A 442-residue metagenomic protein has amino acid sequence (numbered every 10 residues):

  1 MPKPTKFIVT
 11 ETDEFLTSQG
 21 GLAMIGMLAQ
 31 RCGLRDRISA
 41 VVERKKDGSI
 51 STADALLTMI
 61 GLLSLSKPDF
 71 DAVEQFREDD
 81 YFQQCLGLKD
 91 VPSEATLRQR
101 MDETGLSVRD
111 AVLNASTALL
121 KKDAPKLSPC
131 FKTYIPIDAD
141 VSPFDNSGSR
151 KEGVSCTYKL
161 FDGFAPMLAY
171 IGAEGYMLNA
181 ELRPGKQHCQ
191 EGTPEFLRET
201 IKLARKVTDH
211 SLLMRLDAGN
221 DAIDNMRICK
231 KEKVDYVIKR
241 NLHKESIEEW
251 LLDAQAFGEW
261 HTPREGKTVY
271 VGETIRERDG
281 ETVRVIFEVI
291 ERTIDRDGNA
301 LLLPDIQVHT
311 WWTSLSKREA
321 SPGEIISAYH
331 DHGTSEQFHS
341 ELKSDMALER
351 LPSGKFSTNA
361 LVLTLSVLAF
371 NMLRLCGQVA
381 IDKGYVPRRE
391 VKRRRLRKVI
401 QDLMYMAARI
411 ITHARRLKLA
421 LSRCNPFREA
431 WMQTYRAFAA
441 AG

Functional and structural regions predicted by a protein language model:
M1-F7, R35-S39, F76-D80, L303-T310 (+4 more regions): Short acidic (Asp/Glu) and glycine-rich catalytic loops that position anionic groups and cofactors
M1-H188, T193-V207, Q401, Y405-G442: Dynamic "connector" segments at or just before major functional cores
P2-F7, E11, D235-S340, S344 (+1 more regions): An anionic, glycine-rich sequence signature occurring as long contiguous blocks
F15-L16, K45-D54, L301-L302, S353-V362 (+1 more regions): Structural motif
L28, V73, E319-L361, L365 (+1 more regions): Short amphipathic alpha-helical "interface-anchor" segments enriched in bulky aromatics
D140, S211-D221: Acidic/histidine-rich, metal-coordinating catalytic segments
M226-D235: Short, surface-exposed basic-aromatic patches at helix termini and helix-loop junctions that form
E349-A380, Y385-L417: Basic, amphipathic alpha-helical segments enriched in Lys/Arg and hydrophobic/aromatic residues
